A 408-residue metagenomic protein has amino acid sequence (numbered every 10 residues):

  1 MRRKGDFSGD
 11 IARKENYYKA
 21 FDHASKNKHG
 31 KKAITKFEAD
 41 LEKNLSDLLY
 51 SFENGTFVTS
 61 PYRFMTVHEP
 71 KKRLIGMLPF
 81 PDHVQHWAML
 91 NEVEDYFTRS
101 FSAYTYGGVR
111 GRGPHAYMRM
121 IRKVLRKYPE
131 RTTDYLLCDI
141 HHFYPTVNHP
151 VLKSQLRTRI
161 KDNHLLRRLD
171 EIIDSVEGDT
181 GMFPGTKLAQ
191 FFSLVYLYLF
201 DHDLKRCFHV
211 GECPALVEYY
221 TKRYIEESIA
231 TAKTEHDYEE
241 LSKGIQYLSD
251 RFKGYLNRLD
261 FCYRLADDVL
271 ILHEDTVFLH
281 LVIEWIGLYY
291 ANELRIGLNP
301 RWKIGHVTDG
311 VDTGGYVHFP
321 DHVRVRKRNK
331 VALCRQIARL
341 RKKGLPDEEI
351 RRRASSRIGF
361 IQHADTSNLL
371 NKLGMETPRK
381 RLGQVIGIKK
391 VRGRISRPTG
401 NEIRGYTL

Functional and structural regions predicted by a protein language model:
M1-S46, N401-L408: Non-catalytic, polymerase-adjacent accessory regions of viral genome-replication enzymes
R3-F7, L90-N148, E218-Y219: Active-site-proximal segment of RNA-dependent polymerases
H29-T35, S60-V84, S100-R112, I173-V195: Short, conserved non-catalytic motifs in the polymerase core
F37-P61: Amphipathic alpha-helical blocks
N44, S51, V124-A266, L270-W285 (+4 more regions): Conserved polymerase palm-domain catalytic core
L78, W87, C213-N257, V277-L281 (+1 more regions): Right-hand nucleic-acid polymerase module
G287-I296: A common structural junction motif
